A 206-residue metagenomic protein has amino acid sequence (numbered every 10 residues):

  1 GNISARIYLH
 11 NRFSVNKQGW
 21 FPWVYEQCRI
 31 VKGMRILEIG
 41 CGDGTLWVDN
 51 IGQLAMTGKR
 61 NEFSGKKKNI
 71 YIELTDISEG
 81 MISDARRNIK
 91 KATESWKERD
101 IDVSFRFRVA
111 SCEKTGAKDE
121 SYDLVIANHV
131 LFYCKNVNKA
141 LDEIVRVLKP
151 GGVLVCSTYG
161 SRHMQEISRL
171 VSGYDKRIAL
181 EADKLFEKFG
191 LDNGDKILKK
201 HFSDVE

Functional and structural regions predicted by a protein language model:
G1-M34, T45-D49: Conserved class I S-adenosyl-L-methionine
C28-I30, L54, L141, L148: A generic alpha-to-beta junction signature in SAM-dependent methyltransferases
R35-K114: Class I SAM-dependent methyltransferase SAM/SAH-binding core
N50, I144, L198: Class I S-adenosylmethionine-dependent transferase superfamily signal
E113-V125: A short acidic, Gly/Pro-enriched loop at the edge of an enzyme's catalytic core that lines a small-molecule cofactor
L124-N138: A short SAM/SAH-binding and catalytic strip from SAM-dependent methyltransferases
N138, G151-E206: Conserved catalytic/acceptor-binding region of the Class I
